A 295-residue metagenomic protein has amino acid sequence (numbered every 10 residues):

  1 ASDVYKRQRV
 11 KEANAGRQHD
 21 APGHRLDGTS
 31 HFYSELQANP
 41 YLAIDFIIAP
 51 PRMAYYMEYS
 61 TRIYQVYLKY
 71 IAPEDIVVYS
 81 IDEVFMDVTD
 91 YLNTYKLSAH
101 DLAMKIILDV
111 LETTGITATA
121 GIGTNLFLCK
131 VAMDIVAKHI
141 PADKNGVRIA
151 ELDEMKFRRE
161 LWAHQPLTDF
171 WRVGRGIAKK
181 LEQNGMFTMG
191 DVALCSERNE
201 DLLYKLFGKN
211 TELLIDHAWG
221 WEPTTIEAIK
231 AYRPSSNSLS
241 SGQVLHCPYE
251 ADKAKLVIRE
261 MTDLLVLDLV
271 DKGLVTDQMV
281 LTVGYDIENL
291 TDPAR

Functional and structural regions predicted by a protein language model:
S2-D216, P223-I226: Gly/Gly-Pro- and Ser/Thr-rich, intrinsically disordered tail segments characteristic of DNA damage-repair and tolerance
A43, D169, K179-R295: DNA-contacting surface of Y-family translesion DNA polymerases
